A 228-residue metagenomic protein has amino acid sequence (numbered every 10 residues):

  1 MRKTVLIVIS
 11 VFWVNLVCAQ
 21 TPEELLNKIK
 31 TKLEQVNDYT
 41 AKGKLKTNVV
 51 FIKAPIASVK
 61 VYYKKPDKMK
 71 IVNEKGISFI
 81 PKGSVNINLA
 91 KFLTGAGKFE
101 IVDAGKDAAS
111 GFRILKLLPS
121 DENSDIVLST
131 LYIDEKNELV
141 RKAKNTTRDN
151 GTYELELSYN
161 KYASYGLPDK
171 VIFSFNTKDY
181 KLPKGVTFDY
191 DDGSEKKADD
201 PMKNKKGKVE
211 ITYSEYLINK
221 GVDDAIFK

Functional and structural regions predicted by a protein language model:
T4-V14: Sec-dependent N-terminal signal peptides
Q20-K28, E34-Q35, K42-L45, K53-P55 (+5 more regions): Flexible, processing/modification-adjacent segments and terminal tails in exported/periplasmic/extracellular proteins
T40-G43, A54-S58, I71, L157 (+2 more regions): Extended beta-sheet lipid-handling architectures
N48-V50, K178: Sequence/structural signature of outer-membrane beta-barrel proteins
G111-F227: Gly/Pro-enriched, hydrophobic low-complexity segments that function as extracytoplasmic propeptides/linkers
